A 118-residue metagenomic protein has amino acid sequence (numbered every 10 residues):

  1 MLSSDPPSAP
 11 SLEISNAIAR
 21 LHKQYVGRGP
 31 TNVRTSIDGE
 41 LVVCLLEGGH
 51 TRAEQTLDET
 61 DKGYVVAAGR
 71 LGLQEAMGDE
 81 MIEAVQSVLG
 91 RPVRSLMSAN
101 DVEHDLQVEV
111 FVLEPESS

Functional and structural regions predicted by a protein language model:
M1-S118: Interaction-mediating elements
